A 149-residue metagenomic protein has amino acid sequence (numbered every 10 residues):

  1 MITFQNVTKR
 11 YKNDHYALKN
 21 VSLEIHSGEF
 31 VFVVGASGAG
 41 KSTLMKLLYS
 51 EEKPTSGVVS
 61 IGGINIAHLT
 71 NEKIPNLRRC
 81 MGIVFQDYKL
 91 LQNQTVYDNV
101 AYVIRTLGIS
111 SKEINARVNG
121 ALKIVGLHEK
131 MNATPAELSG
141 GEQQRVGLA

Functional and structural regions predicted by a protein language model:
V34-A36: The feature captures the beta-strand-to-loop junction immediately N-terminal to the Walker
Y49: Helix-to-loop junction immediately C-terminal to a conserved catalytic motif
G57-N65: Conserved ABC transporter NBD signature motif
I64-N65, A101, R105-G108, K112-K130: Conserved ABC ATPase "signature" region
I66-G82, S111: ABC ATPase NBD coupling module
N93-A101: Short coil-to-helix segment of the ABC ATPase nucleotide-binding domain corresponding to the Q-loop/switch region
T134-L138, E142-Q144: Conserved ABC ATPase signature
